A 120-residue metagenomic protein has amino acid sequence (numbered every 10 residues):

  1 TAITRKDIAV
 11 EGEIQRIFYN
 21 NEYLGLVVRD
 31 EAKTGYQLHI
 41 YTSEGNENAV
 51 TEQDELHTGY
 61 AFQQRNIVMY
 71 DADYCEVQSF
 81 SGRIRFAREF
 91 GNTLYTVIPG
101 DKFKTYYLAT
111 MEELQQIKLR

Functional and structural regions predicted by a protein language model:
T1-E11, A32-Q53, A72-G91, M111-R120: Surface-exposed loop/turn elements that mediate protein-protein interactions on large endomembrane-trafficking
R5-K6, L24-L26: Acidic (E/D-rich), amphipathic helical modules within compact regulatory domains
A9-E22, E52-R65, G91-K104: Repeated scaffold domains used in trafficking and secretory/extracellular systems, primarily beta-propellers
G25-R29, I40, T96-V97: Long, low-complexity regulatory tails in eukaryotic proteins
G25-V28, M69, Y107-L108: Residue position within the beta-strands of beta-propeller blades
E31-A32, K102: Short strand-connecting beta-turns/loops that link adjacent beta-strands
F62, I67-M69, V77: Periodically patterned hydrophobic/aromatic "hotspot" residues that form packing/interaction faces in regular
V97-K118: Hydrophobic, glycine-enriched assembly/anchoring segments
